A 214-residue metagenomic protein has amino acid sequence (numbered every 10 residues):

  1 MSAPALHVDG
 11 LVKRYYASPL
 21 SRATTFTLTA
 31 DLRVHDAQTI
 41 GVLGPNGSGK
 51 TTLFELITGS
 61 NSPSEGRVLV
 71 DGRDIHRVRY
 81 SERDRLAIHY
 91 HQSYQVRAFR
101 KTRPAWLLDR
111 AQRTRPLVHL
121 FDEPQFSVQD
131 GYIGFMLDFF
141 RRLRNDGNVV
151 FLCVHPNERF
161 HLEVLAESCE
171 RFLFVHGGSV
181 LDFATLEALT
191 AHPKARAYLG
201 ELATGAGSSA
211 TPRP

Functional and structural regions predicted by a protein language model:
M1-D31: A short, flexible loop at the N-terminus of ABC-type nucleotide-binding domains that lies
L43-P45: The feature captures the beta-strand-to-loop junction immediately N-terminal to the Walker
T58: Helix-to-loop junction immediately C-terminal to a conserved catalytic motif
G66-D74: Conserved ABC transporter NBD signature motif
D74-H89, A98-K101, A105, L189 (+1 more regions): ABC ATPase NBD coupling module
R83, S179-A203: Conserved beta-strand-loop-alpha-helix hinge in the C-terminal portion of ABC ATPase nucleotide-binding domains
F121-Q125: Walker B catalytic motif
E163-A184: H-loop (His-switch) and adjacent beta-strand-loop-beta switch element of ABC-type ATPase nucleotide-binding domains
